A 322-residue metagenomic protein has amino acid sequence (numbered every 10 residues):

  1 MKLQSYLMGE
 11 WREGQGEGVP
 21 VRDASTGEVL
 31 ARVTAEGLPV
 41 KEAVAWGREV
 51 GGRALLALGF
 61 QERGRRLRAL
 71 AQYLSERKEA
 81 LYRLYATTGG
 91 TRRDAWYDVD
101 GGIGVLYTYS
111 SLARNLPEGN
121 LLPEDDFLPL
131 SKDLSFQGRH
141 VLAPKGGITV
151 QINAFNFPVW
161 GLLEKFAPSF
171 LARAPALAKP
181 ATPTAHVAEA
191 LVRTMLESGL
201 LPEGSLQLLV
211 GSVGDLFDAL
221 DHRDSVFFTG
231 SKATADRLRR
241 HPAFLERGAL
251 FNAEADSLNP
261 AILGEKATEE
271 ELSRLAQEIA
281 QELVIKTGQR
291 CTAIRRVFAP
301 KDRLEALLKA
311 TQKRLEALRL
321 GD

Functional and structural regions predicted by a protein language model:
M1-L134, A317: N-terminal Rossmann-like NAD(P)+-binding subdomain of aldehyde/semialdehyde dehydrogenases
G27, R63, Y85, R173 (+5 more regions): Residue-level signal for inorganic ion chemistry
Y73, A178-M195, L208-V213, E265-T268: ATP-dependent adenylate-forming carboxylate-activation enzymes
E118-P202, N259: Conserved small-residue-rich beta-alpha loop and adjacent elements that most often cradle the phosphate/pyrophosphate
G138-R139, L206-F227: A structured beta-alpha segment of the ubiquitous adenosine-cofactor-binding alpha/beta core
T149, N156, V210-D218, G230-R237: Beta-loop-alpha module in the N-terminal Rossmann-like domain of NAD(P)-dependent dehydrogenases, especially those
A178, L208, F228-G230, F251-E254: General beta-strand structural signal in soluble alpha/beta enzymes
T194-G199, R223-S225, T234-D322: ALDH superfamily catalytic-core signature
